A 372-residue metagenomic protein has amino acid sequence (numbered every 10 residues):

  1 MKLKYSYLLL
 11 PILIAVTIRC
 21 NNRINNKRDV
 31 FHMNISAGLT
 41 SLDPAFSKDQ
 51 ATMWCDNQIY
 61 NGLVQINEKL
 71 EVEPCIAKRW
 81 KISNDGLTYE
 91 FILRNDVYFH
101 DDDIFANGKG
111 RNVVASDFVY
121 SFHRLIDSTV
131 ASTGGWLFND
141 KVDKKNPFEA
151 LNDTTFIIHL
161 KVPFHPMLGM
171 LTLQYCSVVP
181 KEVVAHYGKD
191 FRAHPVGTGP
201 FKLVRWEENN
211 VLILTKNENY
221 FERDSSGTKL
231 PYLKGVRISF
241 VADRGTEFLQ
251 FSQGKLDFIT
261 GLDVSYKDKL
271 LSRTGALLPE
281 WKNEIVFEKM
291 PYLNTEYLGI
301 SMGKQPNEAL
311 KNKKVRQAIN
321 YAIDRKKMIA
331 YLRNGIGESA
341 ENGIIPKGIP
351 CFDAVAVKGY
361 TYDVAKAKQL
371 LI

Functional and structural regions predicted by a protein language model:
R28-T40, T88-I92, F118-S121, F156-I158 (+3 more regions): Short, well-ordered beta-strand elements
N34-N84, H123, V130, V196: N-terminal lobe/hinge region of extracytoplasmic solute-binding protein
A37-M53, I76-A77, D103-K109, P166-C176 (+2 more regions): A structural "hinge/loop" feature
K78-V130, I157, V241, E247-Q250 (+1 more regions): Aromatic- and charge-enriched surface segment that lines or borders ligand/interaction sites
H100, H159-V178, R192-T246, L270-T295 (+1 more regions): Aromatic-rich, solvent-exposed beta-strand/loop patch
D117, V130-K181, R205-E207: Surface-exposed binding/hinge segments that line and control ligand-binding clefts or catalytic entry sites
F201, S339-I372: Structural transition elements
N307-I349, K368: Periplasmic-binding protein-like
